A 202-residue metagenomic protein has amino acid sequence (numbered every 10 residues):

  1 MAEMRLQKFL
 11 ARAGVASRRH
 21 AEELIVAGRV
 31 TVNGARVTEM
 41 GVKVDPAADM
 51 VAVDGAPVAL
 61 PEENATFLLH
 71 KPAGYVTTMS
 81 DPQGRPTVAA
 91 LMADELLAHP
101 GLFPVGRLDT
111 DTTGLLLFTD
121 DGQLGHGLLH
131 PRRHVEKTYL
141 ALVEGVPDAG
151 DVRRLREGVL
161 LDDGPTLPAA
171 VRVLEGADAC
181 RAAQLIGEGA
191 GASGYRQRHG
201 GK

Functional and structural regions predicted by a protein language model:
M1-A48, G194: A basic, amphipathic helix-loop patch mediating RNA/tRNA/ribosome contacts
R29, E39-K202: RNA pseudouridine synthases
